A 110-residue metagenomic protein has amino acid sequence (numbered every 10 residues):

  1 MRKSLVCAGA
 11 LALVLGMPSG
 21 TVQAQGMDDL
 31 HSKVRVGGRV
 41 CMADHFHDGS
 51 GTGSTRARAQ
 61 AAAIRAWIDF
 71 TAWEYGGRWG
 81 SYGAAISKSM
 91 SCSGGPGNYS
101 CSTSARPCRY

Functional and structural regions predicted by a protein language model:
K3-V6, G20-Y110: Domain-level marker for long, solvent-exposed, non-transmembrane regions
A8-G16: Bacterial N-terminal signal peptides
